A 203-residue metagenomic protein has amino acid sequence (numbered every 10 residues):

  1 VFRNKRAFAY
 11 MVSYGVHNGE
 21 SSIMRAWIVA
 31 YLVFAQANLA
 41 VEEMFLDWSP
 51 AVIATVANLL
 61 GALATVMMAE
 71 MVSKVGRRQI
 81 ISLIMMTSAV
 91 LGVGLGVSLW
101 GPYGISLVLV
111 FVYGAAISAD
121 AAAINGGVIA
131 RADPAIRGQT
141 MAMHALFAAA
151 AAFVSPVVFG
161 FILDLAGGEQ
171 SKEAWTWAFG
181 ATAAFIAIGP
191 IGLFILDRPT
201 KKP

Functional and structural regions predicted by a protein language model:
N4-A62, A121, S155-P156: Extracytoplasmic gate region of multi-pass secondary transporters
E42-A54, P102, S106, M141 (+1 more regions): Juxtamembrane helix-start elements in MFS-like secondary transporters
V56-A64, F147, A151, F185: MFS transmembrane alpha-helix packing/gate-lining sites
A64-R77, L163-D164: Helix-to-loop junctions at the C-terminal end of transmembrane segments in multipass secondary transporters
G76-G127: C-terminal transmembrane helical hairpin of 12-TM major facilitator-type secondary transporters
G96-L99, G168, W175, G180-P203: Multi-pass alpha-helical transporter architecture, strongest for 12-TM Major Facilitator/SLC carriers used
R131-G168: A late C-terminal transmembrane helix in Major Facilitator Superfamily
